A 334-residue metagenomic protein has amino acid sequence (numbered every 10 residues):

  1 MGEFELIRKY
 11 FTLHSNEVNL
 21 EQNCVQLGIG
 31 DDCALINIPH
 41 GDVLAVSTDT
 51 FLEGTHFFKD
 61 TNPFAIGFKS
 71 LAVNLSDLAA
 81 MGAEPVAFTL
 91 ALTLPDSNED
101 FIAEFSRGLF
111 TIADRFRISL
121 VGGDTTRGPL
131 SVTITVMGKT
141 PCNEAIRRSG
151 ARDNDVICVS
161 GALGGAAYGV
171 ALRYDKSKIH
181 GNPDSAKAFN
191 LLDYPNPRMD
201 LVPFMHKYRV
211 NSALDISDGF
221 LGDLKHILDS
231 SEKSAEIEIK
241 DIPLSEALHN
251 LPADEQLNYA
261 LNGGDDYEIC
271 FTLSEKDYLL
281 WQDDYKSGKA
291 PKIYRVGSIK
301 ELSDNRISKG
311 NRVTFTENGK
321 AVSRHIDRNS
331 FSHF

Functional and structural regions predicted by a protein language model:
M1-N62, M81, L90, F334: Extreme N-terminal cap/leader segments of soluble proteins
G2-V18, D42, P95-S119, T126-L130 (+3 more regions): Glycine-/charge-enriched secondary-structure boundary and capping motifs
Y10, F51, E84-Y174, S298: Glycine-rich anion-binding loops of enzyme active sites
L35, N74, G82, L120 (+4 more regions): Residue-level signal for inorganic ion chemistry
T61-A65, K187-P195, N211-S212, L257-Y259: Short pre-catalytic strand/loop immediately N-terminal to key active-site residues, enriched for Gly-Thr
P63-A87, E104-R115, G222-I227: Small-aliphatic-rich amphipathic alpha-helix that forms the alpha element of a beta-alpha
I157, G161, Y194-F220: Internal active-site segments that recognize and position negatively charged phosphoryl groups and nucleotide moieties
K176-N196, A247: A short, charged helix-loop
